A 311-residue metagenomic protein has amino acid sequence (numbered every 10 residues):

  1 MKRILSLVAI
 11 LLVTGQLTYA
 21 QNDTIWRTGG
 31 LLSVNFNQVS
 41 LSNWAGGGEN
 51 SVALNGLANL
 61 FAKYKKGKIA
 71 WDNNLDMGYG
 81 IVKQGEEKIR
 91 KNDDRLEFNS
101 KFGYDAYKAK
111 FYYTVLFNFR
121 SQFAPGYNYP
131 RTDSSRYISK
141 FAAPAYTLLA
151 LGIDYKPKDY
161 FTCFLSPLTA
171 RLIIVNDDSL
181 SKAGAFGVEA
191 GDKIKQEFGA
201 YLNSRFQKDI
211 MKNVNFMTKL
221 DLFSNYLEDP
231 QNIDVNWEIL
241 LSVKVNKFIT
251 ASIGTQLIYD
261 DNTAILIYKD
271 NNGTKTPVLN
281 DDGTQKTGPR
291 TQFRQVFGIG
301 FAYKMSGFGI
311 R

Functional and structural regions predicted by a protein language model:
G30, V34-F36, G56-Y64, F98-Y104 (+7 more regions): Residues on the lipid-exposed face of transmembrane beta-strands in outer-membrane beta-barrel proteins
G30-L32, N73, Y113-F117, L151 (+3 more regions): Membrane-embedded beta-strand positions of outer-membrane beta-barrel proteins
V34-S40, K66-K68, M77-K83, F117-P125 (+4 more regions): Transmembrane beta-strands of outer-membrane beta-barrel pores
L41-G46, G85-I89, G126-T132, V175-K182 (+2 more regions): Outer-membrane beta-barrel translocator domains and adjoining extracellular loop/strand segments of Gram-negative
N43-G48, K83-K88, T132-S139, G187-D192 (+2 more regions): Extracellular loop and loop/strand-boundary signature of outer-membrane beta-barrel proteins
N50-G56, N92-L96, A143-T147, I194-A200 (+2 more regions): Residues that define the transmembrane beta-barrel architecture of outer-membrane proteins
I69-W71, K110-Y113, Y160-C163, N213-F216 (+2 more regions): Repeated loop/turn-to-beta-strand initiation elements of outer-membrane beta-barrel proteins
T291-R311: Outer-membrane beta-barrel "beta-signal"
